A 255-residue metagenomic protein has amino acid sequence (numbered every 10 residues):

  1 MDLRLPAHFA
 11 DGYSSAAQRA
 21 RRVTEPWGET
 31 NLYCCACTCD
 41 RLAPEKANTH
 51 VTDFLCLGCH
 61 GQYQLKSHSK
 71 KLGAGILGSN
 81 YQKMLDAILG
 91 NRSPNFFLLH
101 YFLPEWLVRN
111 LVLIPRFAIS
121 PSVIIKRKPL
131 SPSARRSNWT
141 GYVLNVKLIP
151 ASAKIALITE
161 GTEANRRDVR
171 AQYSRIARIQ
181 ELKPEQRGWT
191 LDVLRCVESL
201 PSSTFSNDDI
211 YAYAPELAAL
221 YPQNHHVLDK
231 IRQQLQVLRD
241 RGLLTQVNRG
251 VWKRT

Functional and structural regions predicted by a protein language model:
F9-R22, C35-L42: Short Cys/His-rich Zn2+-coordinating modules
R21-N31, P44-H50: Short, flexible, mixed-charge glycine/proline-rich loop motifs that serve as phosphate/nucleic-acid-contacting
C34-C37, C56-C59: Short cysteine-rich clusters marking metal-coordination/redox-active sites
H60-N95: Short metal-binding segments enriched for Cys and/or His
L111-D192: Long, low-complexity, charged/polar intrinsically disordered regions in eukaryotic proteins
P184-F205, Q236: Positively charged, polyanion-binding regions of nucleic-acid-associated proteins
A214-I231: Short, positively charged loop/turn segments that connect secondary-structure elements
D229-T255: Charged low-complexity interaction tracts in eukaryotic proteins
